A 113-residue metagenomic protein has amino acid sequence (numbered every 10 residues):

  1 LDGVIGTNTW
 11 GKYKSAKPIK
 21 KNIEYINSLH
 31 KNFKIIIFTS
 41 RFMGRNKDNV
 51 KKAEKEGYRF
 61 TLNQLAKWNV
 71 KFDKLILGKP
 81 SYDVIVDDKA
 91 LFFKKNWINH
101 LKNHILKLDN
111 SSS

Functional and structural regions predicted by a protein language model:
L1-S113: HAD-like aspartate-dependent phosphatase fold
